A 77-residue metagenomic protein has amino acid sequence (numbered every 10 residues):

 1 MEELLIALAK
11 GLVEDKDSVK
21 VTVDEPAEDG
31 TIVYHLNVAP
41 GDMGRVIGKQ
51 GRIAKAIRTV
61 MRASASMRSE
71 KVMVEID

Functional and structural regions predicted by a protein language model:
M1-R45, K55-D77: RNA-contacting regions in translation and RNA-metabolism proteins, encompassing KH/S1 modules where present
I47-G51: Glycine-centered tight-turn and secondary-structure capping sites
